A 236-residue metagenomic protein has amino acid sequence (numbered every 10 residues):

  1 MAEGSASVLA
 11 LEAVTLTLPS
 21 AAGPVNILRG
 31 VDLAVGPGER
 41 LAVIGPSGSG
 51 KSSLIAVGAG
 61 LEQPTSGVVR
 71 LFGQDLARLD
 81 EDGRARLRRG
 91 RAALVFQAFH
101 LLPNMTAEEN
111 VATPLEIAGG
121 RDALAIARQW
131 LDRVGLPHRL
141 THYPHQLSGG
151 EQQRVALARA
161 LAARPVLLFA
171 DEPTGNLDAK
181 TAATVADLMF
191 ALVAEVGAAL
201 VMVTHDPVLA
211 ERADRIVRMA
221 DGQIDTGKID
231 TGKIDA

Functional and structural regions predicted by a protein language model:
M1-T17, T226-A236: ABC-family P-loop ATPase nucleotide-binding domain
V8-L9, V14-R212, I216-M219: ABC family nucleotide-binding domain
